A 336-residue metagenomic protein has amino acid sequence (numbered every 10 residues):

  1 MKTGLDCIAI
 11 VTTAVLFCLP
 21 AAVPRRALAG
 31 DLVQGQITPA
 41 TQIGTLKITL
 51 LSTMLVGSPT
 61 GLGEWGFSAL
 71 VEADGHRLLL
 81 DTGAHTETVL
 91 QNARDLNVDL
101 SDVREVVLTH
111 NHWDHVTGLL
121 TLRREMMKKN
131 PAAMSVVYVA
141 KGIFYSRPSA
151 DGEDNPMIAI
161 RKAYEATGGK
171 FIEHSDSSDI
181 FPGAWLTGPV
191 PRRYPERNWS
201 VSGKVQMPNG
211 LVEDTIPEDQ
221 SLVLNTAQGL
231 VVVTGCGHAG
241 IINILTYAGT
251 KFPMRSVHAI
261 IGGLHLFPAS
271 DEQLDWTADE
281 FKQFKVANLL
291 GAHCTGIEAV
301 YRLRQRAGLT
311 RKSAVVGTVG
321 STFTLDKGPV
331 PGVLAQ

Functional and structural regions predicted by a protein language model:
I8-A21: Bacterial N-terminal signal peptides
K47-L96, T215, D219-T234: Conserved beta-strand hairpin/beta-sheet module of binuclear metal-dependent hydrolase folds, prominently
G61-L62, H76-E105, L120-T121, K128 (+3 more regions): Pre-active-site segment of Zn-dependent metallo-hydrolases
A93, V300-Y301, R311-Q336: Binuclear metal-dependent phosphoesterase catalytic core
S101-D176, G188-N198, D279-L289: Active-site HxH/HxHxD metal-binding segment of metal-dependent hydrolases
E105, H112-T121, G210-S221, N225-G320: Cap/insert and terminal regions of metallo-dependent hydrolase folds
D179-A227: Active-site-proximal loop/helix segment associated with metal-binding centers of metalloenzymes
